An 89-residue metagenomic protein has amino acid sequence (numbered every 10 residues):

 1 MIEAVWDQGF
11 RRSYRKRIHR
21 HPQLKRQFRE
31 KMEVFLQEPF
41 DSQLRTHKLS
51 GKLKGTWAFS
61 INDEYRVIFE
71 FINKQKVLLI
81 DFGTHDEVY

Functional and structural regions predicted by a protein language model:
I2, E30-K31, R45, G55 (+2 more regions): A generic structural signal for short beta-strands and their flanking turns/coil linkers
E3, R12-K25, S60-Y89: Enriched for short, Lys/Arg-rich terminal
G9, K54, T84: Residues that form or immediately flank small-molecule/cofactor binding pockets and catalytic motifs
G9-D41: N-terminal first-folded block
K25-R29, Q43, H47-S50, E64 (+1 more regions): Residue-level detector of alpha-helical recognition elements and their boundaries
V34-F59: A short, surface-exposed loop/turn module that caps and links secondary-structure elements
